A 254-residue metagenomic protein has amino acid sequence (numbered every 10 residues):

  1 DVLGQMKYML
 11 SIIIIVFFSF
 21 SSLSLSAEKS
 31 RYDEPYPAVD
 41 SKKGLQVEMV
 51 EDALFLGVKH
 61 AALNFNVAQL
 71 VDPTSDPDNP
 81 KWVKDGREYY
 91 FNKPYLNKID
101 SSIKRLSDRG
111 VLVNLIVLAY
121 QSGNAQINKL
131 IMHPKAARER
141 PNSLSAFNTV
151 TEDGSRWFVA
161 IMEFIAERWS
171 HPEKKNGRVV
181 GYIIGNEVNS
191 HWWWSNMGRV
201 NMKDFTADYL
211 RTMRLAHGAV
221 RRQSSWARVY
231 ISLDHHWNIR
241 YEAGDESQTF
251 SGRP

Functional and structural regions predicted by a protein language model:
G4-L10: Positively charged n-region of N-terminal signal peptides that target proteins for export
M6, S170-E173, S224: Secondary-structure transition/hinge residues
S11-S21: Bacterial N-terminal signal peptides
L23-S26: Sec/Tat signal peptide C-region and signal peptidase I cleavage site
E28-S170, K174-G177, G181-I183, N189-N201 (+1 more regions): N-terminal substrate-binding region of glycoside hydrolase catalytic domains
I161, A166, D204-P254: Noncatalytic carbohydrate-binding groove/subsite architecture in carbohydrate-active enzymes
